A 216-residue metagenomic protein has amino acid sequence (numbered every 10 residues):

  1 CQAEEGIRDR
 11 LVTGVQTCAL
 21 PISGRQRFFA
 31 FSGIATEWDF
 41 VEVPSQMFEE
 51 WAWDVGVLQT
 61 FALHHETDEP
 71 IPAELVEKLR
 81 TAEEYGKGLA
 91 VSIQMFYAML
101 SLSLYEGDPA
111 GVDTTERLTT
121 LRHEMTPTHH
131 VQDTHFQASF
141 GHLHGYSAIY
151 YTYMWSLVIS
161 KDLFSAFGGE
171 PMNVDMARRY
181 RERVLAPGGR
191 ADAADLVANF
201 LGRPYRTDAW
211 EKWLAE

Functional and structural regions predicted by a protein language model:
C1-C18: Single conserved hydrophobic/aromatic residue that forms the stacking wall/gate of nucleotide- or nucleobase-binding
G14-E216: Cation-handling catalytic/transport regions enriched in His/Asp/Glu
